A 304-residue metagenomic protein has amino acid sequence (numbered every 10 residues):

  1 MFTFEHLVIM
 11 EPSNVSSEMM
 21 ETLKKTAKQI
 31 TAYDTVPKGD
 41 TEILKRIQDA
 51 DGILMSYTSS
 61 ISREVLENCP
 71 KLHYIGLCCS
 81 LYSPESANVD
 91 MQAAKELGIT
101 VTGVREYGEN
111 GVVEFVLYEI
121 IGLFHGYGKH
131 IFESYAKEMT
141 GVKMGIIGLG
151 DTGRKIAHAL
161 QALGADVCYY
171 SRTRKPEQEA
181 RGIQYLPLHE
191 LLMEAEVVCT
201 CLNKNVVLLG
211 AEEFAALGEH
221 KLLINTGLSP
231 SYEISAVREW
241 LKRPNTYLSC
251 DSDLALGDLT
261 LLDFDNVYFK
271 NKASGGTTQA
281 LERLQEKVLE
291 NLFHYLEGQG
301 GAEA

Functional and structural regions predicted by a protein language model:
M1, M19-T22, K95, T100-E114 (+3 more regions): C-terminal helix-to-coil terminal segments
M1-A50, G164, C168, A304: N-terminal glycine-/charge-rich "phosphate-binding" loop or analogous flexible N-terminal tail
F4, L72, T140-K143, H220: Phosphate-coordination loops involved in phosphoryl transfer and adenosine-cofactor binding
I9-N14, Y33-T35, S56-T58, C78 (+3 more regions): Structural motif
Q48-D51, I61-V65, R174-T260: Rossmann-like adenosine-cofactor binding region
D51-I131, S249: Phosphate/diphosphate ligand-binding glycine-rich loop within oxidoreductases
G126-I156: Glycine-rich NAD(P)-binding loop of Rossmann-like domains
A162-E179: NAD(P)-binding Rossmann-fold cofactor-contacting core
